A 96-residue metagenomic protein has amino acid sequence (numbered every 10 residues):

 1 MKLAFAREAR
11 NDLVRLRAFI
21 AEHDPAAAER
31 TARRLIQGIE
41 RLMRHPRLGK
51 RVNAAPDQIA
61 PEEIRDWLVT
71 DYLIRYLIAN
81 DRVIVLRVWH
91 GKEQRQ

Functional and structural regions predicted by a protein language model:
M1-K2, Q96: Absolute protein N-terminus
K2-I64: Basic, Lys/Arg-enriched alpha-helical interface segments
V69-Q96: Enriched for short, Lys/Arg-rich terminal
